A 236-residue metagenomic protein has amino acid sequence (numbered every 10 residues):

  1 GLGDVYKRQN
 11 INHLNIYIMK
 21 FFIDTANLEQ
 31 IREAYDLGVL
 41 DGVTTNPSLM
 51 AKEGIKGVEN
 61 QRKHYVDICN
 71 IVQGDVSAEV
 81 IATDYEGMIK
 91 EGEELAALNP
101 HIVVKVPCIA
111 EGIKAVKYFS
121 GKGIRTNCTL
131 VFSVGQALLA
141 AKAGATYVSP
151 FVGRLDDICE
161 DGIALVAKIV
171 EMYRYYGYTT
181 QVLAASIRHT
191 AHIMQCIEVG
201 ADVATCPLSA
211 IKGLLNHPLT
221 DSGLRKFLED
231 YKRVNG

Functional and structural regions predicted by a protein language model:
G1-Y6, F227: Short, small-residue-biased leader/transition segments that mark boundaries at the very start of proteins
F22-I23, N27-I31, L37-V39, T45-Y118 (+1 more regions): Active-site beta->alpha loop and helix N-cap motifs at the rims of alpha/beta catalytic domains
Q30-A34, G87-E91, A115, S133-A143 (+1 more regions): Catalytic cores of alpha/beta
G38-G42, L98-I102, Y118-N127, K142-S149 (+1 more regions): Glycine-enriched alpha-helix->loop->beta-strand junction motifs that scaffold or abut catalytic
N46, V104, A140, C196 (+1 more regions): Conserved, mostly hydrophobic/aromatic
P47-A51, L130, Y147-I158, A201-T220: Glycine-rich phosphate-binding active-site loops on the catalytic face of alpha/beta enzymes
R62-V76, I113-K122, A164-V182, L228-Y231: Alpha-helix-loop-beta-strand connector modules within alpha/beta enzyme cores
Y173-G236: C-terminal alpha-helical cap/extension of soluble enzyme domains
